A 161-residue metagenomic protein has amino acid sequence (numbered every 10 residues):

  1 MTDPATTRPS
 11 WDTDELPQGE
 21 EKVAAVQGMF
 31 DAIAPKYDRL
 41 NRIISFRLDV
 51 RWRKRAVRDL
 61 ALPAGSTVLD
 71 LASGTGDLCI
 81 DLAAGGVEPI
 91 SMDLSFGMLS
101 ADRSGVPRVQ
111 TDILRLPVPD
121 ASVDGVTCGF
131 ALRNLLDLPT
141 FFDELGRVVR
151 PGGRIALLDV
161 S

Functional and structural regions predicted by a protein language model:
M1-Q27: N-terminal auxiliary segments of SAM/dcSAM-dependent transferases
K36, F46-A64: Conserved alpha-helix/loop element of class I SAM-dependent methyltransferases that forms part of the SAM/SAH-binding
Y37, V126-T127: Hydrophobic beta-strand segment of the Class I
T67-L116: Class I SAM-dependent methyltransferase SAM/SAH-binding core
L114-G125: A short acidic, Gly/Pro-enriched loop at the edge of an enzyme's catalytic core that lines a small-molecule cofactor
F130-A131: Short catalytic micro-motifs in class I SAM-dependent methyltransferases
P139-P151: A short glycine-rich, Lys/Arg-flanked "PGG" loop and its adjoining helix->strand segment in the class I
G152-D159: Conserved beta-strand signature within the Rossmann-like core of class I S-adenosyl-L-methionine
